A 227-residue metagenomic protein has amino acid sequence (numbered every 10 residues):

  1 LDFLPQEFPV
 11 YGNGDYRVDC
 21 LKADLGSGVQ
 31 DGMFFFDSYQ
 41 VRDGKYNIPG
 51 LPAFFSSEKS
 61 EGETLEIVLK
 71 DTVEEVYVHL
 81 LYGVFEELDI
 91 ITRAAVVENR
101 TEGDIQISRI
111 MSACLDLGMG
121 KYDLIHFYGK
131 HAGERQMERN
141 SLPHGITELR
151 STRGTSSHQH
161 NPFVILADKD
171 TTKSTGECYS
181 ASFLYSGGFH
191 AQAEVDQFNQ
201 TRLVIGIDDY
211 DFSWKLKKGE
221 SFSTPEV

Functional and structural regions predicted by a protein language model:
L1-D196, Q200-T201, Y210-F212: Polysaccharide-binding surfaces and accessory modules of carbohydrate-active proteins
F36, E58, W214-V227: Short Pro-Gly-centered flexible turn/kink motifs
